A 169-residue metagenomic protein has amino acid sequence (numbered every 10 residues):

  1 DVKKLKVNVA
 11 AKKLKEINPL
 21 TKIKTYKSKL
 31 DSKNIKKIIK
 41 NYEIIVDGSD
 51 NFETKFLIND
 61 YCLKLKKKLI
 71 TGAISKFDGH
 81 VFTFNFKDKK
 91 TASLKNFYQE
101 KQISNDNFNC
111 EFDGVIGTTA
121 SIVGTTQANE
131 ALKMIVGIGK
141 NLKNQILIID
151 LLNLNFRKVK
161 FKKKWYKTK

Functional and structural regions predicted by a protein language model:
D1-K169: Adenine nucleotide-associated cytosolic modules
